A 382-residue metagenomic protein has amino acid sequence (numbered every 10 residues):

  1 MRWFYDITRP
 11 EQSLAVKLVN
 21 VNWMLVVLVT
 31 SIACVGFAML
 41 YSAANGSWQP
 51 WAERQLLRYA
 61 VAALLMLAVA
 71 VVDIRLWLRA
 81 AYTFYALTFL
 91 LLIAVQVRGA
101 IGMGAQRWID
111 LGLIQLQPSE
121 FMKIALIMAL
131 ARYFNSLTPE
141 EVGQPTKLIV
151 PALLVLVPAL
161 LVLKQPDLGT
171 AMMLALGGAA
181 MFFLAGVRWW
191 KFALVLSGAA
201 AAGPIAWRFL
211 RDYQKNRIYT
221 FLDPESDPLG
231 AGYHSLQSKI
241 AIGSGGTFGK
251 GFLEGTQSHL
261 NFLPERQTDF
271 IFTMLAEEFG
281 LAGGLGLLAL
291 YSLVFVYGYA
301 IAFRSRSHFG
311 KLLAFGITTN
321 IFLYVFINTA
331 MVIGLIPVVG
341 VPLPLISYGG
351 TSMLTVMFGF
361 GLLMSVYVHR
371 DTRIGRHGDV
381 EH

Functional and structural regions predicted by a protein language model:
M1-I7, N328-H382: A juxtamembrane structural motif centered on a specific transmembrane helix
D6-L18, G46: Cytosolic juxtamembrane amphipathic/interface segments immediately preceding and feeding into a transmembrane helix
S13-V29: N-terminal membrane topogenic signal
L25-L236, T273-I333, F358-L362, G378-H382: Hydrophobic alpha-helical transmembrane segments of multi-pass inner membrane proteins, especially in bacterial systems
G112-M122, K164-P166, G246-K250, V341-V356: Glycine/serine-rich anion-binding loops at beta->alpha junctions that coordinate negatively charged ligand groups
D167-M172, K250-G255, R266-T268, L285 (+4 more regions): Transmembrane helix boundary and interhelical junction motifs in multipass membrane proteins
T220, P224-T268, L281-G283: TM-adjacent membrane-interface loops and short helices in multi-pass inner/ER membrane proteins
